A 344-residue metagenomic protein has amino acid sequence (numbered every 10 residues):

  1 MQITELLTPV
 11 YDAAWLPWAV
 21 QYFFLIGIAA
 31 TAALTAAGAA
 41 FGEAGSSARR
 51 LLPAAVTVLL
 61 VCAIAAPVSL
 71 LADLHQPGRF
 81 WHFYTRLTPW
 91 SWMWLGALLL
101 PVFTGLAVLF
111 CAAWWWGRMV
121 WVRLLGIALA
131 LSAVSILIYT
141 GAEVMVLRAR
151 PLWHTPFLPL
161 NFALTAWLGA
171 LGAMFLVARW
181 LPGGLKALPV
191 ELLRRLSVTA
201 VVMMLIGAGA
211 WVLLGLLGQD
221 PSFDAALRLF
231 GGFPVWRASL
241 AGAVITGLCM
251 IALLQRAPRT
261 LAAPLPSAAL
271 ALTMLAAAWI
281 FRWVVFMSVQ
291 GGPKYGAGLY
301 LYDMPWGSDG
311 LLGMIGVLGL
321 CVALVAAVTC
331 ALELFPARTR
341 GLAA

Functional and structural regions predicted by a protein language model:
M1-Q2, A65-L74, L137-I138, V325 (+1 more regions): Alpha-helical transmembrane segments of multi-pass membrane proteins
M1-T4, Q76-W81, L216-F223, Q290-G298: Peri-membrane helix termini and adjoining interfacial loops of integral membrane proteins
M1-Y22, G27-I28: N-terminal regions that are enriched for targeting/export leaders and immediately downstream pro/stem segments
A13-F23, D220-T246, Y295-V325: Membrane-interface transmembrane-helix boundary segments in multi-pass integral membrane proteins
F23-G27, G42-S47, P101, L109-L270 (+1 more regions): Long, contiguous internal "core" modules enriched in hydrophobic/ aromatic residues
L25-L106: Membrane helical hairpin/interfacial module
G38, V68, A173, V177 (+1 more regions): Alpha-helical membrane-inserting segments
A113-G117, Q255-A262, A326-A344: Membrane-interface capping segments at transmembrane-helix boundaries
